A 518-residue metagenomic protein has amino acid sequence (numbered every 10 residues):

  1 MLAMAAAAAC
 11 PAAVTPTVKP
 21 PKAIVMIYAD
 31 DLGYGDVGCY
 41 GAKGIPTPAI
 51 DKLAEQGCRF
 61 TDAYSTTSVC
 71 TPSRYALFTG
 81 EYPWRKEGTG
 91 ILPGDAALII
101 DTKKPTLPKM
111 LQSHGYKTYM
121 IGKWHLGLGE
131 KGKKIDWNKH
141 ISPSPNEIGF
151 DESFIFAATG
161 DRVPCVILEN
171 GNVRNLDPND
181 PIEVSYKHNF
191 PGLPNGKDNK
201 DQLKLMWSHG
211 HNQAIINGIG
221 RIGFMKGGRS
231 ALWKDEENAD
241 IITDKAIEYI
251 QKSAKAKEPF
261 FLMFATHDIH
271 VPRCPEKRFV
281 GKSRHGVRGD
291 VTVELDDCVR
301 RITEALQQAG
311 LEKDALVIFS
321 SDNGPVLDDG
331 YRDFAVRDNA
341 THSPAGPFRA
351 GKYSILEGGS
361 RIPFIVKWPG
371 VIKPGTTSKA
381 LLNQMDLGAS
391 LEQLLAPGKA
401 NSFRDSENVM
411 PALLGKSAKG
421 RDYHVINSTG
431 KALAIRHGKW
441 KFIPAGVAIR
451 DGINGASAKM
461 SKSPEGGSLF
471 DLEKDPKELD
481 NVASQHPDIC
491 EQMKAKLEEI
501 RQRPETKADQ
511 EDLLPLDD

Functional and structural regions predicted by a protein language model:
L2, A6-S463, G467-S468, P476-A495 (+2 more regions): Formylglycine-dependent sulfatase
